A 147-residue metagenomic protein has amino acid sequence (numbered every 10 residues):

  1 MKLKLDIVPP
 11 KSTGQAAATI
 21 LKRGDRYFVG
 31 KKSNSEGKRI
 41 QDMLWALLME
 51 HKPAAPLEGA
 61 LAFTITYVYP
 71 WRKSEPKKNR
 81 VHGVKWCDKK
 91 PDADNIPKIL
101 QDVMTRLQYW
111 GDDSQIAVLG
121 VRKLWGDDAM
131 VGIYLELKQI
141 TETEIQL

Functional and structural regions predicted by a protein language model:
M1-L147: Acidic, proline/glycine-enriched N-terminal capping motif
